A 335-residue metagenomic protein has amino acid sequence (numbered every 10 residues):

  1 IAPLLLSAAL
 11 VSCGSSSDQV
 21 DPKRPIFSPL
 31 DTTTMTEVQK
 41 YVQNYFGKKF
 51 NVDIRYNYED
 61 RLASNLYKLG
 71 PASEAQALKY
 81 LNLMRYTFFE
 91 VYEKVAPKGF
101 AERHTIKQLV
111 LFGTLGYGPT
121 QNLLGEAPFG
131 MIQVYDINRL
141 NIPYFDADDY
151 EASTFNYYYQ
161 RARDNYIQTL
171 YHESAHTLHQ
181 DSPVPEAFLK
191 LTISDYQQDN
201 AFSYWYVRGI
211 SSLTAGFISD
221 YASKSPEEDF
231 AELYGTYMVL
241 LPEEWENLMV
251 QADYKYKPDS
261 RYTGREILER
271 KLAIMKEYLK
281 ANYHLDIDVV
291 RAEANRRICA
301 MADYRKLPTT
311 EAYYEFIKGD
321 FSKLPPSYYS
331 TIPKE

Functional and structural regions predicted by a protein language model:
I1-A2: Bacterial N-terminal signal peptides that target proteins for export
A8-S12: C-terminal motif of bacterial Sec signal peptides marking the signal peptidase cleavage site
C13-A101, R261, L268-E335: Acidic/polar, low-complexity intrinsically disordered N-terminal segments immediately downstream of a Sec signal
D18, L78-R139: Auxiliary, metal-adjacent structural segments of Zn-dependent hydrolase domains
V52-S64, I106-G113, S203-L213: Short, charged, low-hydrophobicity "junction" segments
N65-L66, G70-S73, G118-T120, F217-K224: Generic detector of contiguous secondary-structure segments
N141-L272, K276-Y283, I287-V290, R297-I298 (+1 more regions): Active-site-flanking segments in enzyme catalytic domains
